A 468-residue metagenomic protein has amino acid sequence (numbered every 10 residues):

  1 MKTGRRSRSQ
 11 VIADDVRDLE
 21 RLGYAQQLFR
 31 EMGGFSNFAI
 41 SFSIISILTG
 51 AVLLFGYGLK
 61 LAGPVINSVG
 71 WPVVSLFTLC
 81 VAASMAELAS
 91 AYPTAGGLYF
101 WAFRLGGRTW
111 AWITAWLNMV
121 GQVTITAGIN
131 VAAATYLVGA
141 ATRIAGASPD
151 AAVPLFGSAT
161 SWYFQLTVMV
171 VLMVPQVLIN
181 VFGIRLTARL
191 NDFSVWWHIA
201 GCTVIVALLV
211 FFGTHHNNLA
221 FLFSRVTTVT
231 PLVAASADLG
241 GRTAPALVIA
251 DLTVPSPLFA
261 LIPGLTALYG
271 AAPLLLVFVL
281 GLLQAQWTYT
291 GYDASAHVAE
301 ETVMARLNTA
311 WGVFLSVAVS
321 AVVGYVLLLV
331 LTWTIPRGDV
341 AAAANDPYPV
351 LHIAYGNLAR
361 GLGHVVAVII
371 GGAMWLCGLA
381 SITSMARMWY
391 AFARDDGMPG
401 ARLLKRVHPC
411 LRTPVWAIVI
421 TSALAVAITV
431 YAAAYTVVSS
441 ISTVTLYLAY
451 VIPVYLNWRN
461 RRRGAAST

Functional and structural regions predicted by a protein language model:
M1-S68, T78-L79, A83, H216 (+2 more regions): Membrane-interface "cap" regions at the ends of multi-pass membrane proteins
E31, F182-V195, Y289-L327, M398-L403: Hydrophobic, small-residue-rich membrane helices and short re-entrant helix-turn-helix hairpins that build
I47, L76-C80, H198-G213, Y289 (+2 more regions): Selective recognition of specific alpha-helical transmembrane segments in multi-pass small-molecule
V52-K60, V69-G70, L79-M173, V177-V181 (+2 more regions): Hydrophobic transmembrane alpha-helices that form the core helical bundles of multi-pass secondary transporters
F100-G107, G139-V153, V229-Y269, P273 (+2 more regions): TM-loop-TM module centered on a large, flexible mid-protein loop between adjacent transmembrane helices in multi-pass
F164, F193, R402-V415, Y450-T468: C-terminal membrane-solvent junction of multi-pass transporters and transport-like membrane proteins
F164-P231, S236, T290, G312-A318 (+1 more regions): Membrane-interface loop-to-helix entry segments
G201-I205, G378, M388-W389, I441-T468: Hydrophobic alpha-helical segments of multi-pass membrane transport proteins
